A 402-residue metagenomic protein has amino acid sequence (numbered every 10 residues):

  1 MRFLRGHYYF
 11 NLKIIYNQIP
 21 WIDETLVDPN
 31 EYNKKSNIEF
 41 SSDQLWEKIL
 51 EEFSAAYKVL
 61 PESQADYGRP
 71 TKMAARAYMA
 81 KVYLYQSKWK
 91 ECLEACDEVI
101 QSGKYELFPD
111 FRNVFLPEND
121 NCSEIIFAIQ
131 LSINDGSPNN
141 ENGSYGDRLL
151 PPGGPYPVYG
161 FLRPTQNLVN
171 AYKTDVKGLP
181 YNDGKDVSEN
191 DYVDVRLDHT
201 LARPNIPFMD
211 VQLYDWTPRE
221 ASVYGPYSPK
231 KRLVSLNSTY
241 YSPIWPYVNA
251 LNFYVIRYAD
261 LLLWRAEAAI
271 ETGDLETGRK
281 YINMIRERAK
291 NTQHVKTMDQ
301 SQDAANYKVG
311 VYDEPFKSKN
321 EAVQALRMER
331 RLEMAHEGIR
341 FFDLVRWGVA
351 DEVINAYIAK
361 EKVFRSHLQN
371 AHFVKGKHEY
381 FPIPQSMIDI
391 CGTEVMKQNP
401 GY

Functional and structural regions predicted by a protein language model:
M1-G146, Y181-Y402: Acidic/polar-rich alpha-helix caps and helix-coil junctions
Y145-V169, E220-Y224: Short, cationic low-complexity segments
N167, A171-G184: Glycine/tryptophan-enriched, flexible segments
